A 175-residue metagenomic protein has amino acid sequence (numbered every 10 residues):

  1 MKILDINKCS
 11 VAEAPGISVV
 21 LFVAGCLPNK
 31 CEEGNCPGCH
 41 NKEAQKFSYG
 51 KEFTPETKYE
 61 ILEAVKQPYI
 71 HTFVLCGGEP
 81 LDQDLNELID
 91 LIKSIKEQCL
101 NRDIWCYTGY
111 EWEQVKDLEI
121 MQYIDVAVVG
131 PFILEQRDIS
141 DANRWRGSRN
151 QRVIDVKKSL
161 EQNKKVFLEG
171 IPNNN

Functional and structural regions predicted by a protein language model:
M1-I3: Extreme N-terminal starter segment of soluble prokaryotic enzymes
V11-P55: Canonical Radical SAM [4Fe-4S] cluster-binding loop centered on the CxxxCxxC motif and its immediate flanking residues
V19, F73, I104-C106, V129: Hydrophobic faces of well-ordered beta-strands that scaffold small-molecule active sites in alpha/beta enzyme cores
G34, P68, Q122: Structured loop/turn residues at beta-strand edges in well-structured enzyme cores
Q45-E60, D82-M121, V126: Canonical radical SAM enzyme core domain
Y69-S94, N143, K157: Conserved glycine-rich "GG(E/T)P / GGGxP" loop and the immediately following alpha-helix in the radical SAM core
G77, T108-Y110, G130-F132: Short secondary-structure boundary segments
M121, V126-N175: Classical nucleotidyltransferase
